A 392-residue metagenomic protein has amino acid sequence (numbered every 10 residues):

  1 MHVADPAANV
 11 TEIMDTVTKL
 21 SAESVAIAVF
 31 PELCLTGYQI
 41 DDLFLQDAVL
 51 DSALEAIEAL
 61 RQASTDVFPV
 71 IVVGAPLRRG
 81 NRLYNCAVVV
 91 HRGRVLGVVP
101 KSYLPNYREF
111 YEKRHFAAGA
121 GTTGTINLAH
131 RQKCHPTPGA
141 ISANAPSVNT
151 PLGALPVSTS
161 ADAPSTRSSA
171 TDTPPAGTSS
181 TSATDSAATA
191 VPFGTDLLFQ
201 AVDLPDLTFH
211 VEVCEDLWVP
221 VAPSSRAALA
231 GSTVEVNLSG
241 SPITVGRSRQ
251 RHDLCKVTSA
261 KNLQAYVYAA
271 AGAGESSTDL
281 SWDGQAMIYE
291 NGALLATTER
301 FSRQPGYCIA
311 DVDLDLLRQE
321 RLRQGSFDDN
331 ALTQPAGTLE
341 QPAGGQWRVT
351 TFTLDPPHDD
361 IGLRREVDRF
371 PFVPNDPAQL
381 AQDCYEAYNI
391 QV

Functional and structural regions predicted by a protein language model:
M1-D162, T166-V392: Enzyme catalytic cores with a strong preference for nitrogen-chemistry domains
